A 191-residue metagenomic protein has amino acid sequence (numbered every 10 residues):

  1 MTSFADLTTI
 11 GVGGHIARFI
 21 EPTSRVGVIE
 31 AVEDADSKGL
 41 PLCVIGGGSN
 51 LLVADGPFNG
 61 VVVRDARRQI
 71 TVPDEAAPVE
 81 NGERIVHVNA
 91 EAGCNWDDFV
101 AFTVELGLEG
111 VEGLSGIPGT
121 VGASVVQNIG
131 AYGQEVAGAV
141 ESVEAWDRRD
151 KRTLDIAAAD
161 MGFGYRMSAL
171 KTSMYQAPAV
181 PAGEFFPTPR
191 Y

Functional and structural regions predicted by a protein language model:
M1-R149: Anion-binding (especially nucleotide phosphate/pyrophosphate-binding) glycine-rich loop and adjoining beta-alpha core
G113-L114, S124-Y191: FAD-binding subdomain of flavoenzyme oxidoreductases
